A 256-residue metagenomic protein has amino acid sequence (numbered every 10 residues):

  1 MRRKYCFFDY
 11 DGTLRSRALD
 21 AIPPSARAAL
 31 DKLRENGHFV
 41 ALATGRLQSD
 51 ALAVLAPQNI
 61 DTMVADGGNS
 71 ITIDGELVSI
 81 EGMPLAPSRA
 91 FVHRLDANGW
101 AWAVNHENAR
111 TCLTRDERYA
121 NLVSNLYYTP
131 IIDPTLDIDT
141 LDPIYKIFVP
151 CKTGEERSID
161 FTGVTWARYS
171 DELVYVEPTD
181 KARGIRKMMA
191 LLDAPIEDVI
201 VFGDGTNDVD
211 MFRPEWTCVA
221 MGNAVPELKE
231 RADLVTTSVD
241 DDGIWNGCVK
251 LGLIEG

Functional and structural regions predicted by a protein language model:
R2-L19, F212: Asp-based phosphoryl-transfer active-site loop
R3, G37, I60, G99 (+3 more regions): Short, well-ordered alpha-helix to beta-strand connector turns
K4-C6, D61, V199: The start of beta-strands in P-loop NTPase/AAA+ ATPase cores
P24-Y119: Active-site phosphate-binding/coordination module
Q58-N59, D66-G67, D160-G163, P214-E215 (+1 more regions): Short, structured coil segments at secondary-structure junctions
I60-G68, E81, V123-S124, A167-R168 (+2 more regions): Short hydrophobic/aromatic-enriched beta-strand-loop microsegments
N98-A101, N105-P214, N223: Conserved acidic, metal-coordinating active-site core of Asp-based, Mg2+-dependent phosphoryl-transfer enzymes
P214, C218-G256: Asp-based, Mg2+/Mn2+-dependent phosphohydrolase catalytic module
